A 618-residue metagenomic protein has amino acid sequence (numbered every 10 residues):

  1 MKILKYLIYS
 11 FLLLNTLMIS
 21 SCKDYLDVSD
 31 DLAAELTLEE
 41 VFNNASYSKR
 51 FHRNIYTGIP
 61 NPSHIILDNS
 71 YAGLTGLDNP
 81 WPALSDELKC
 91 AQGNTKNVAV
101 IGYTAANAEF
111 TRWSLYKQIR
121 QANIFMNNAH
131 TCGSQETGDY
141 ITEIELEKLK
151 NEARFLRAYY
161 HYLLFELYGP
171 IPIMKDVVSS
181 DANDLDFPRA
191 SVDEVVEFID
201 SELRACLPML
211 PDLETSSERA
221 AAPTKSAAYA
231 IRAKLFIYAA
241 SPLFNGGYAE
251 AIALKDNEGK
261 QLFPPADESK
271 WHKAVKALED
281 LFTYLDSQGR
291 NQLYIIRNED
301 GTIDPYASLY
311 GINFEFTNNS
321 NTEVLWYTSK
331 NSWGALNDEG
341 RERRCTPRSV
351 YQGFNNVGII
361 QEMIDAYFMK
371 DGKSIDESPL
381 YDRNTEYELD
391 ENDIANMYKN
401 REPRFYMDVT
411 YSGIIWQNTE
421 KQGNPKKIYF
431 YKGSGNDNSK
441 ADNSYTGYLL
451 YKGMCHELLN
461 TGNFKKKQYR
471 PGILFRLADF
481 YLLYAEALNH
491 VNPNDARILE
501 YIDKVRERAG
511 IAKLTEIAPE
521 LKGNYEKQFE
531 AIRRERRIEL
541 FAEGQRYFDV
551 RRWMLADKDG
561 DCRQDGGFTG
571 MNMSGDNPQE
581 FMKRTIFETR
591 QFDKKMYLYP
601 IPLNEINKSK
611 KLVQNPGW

Functional and structural regions predicted by a protein language model:
M1-D30: Bacterial Sec-dependent N-terminal signal peptides
C22, L115-Q118, F198-D200, T283 (+6 more regions): Long, intrinsically disordered, low-complexity segments
C22-T75, L254, L380, T385 (+2 more regions): Membrane-proximal, proline-rich intrinsically disordered regions
E40, N44-H64, E87-Y168, A182-A220 (+7 more regions): Conserved, well-structured interaction surfaces
Y47, G301-G435, P493-N494: Glycine-rich, aromatic-lined ligand/substrate-binding cores of catalytic and carbohydrate-binding domains
I66-S85, M174, L210-A227, L243-G353 (+3 more regions): Short, surface-exposed recognition loops and adjoining beta-strand edges that mediate ligand/DNA contacts, enriched
R157-A158, A233, Y469-A512: Extended amphipathic alpha-helical segments enriched in small hydrophobics
F165-E166, P172, Y238-G247, H490-P493: Short coil/turn linking the two alpha-helices of tandem helical-hairpin repeats
